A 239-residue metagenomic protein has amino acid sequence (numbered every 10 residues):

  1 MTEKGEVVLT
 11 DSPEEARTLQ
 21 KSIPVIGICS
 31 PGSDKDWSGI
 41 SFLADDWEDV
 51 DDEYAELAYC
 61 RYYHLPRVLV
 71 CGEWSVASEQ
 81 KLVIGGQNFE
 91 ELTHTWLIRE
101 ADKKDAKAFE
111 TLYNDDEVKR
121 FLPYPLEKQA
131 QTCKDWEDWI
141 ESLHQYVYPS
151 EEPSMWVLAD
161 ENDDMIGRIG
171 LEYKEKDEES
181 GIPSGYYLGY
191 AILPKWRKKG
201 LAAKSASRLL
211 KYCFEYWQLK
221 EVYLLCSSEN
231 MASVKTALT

Functional and structural regions predicted by a protein language model:
M1-S75, E79-L82: Asp-based, Mg2+/Mn2+-dependent phosphohydrolase catalytic module
E3-G5, P153, L219: Short, high-confidence coil segments that cap the C-terminus of an alpha-helix and link into the following beta-strand
V8-L9, I98, C226: Conserved SAM-binding loop
D11-P13, D102, N230: Helix N-cap/beta->alpha junction signal
S30-P31, L224-V234: Conserved beta-strand-loop-alpha-helix junction that forms the acyl-donor binding cleft
W47-K195, Y212, Y216: GNAT-family acyltransferases
Y190-I192, K198-E215, M231-T239: Conserved acetyl-CoA-binding loop-helix of GNAT-fold acetyltransferases
E215-L225: Conserved GNAT acetyl-CoA-binding A-motif
